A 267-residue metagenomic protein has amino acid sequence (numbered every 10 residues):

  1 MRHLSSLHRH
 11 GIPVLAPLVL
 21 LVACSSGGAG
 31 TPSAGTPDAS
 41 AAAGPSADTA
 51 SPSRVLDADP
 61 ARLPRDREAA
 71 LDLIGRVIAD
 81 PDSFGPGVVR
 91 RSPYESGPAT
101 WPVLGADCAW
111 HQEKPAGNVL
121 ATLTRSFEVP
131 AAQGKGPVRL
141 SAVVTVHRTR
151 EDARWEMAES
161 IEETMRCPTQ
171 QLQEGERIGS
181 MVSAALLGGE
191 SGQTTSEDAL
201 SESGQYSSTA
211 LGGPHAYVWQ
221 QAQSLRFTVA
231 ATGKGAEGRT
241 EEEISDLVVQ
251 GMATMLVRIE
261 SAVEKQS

Functional and structural regions predicted by a protein language model:
M1-V22: Sec-dependent bacterial lipoprotein signal peptides
L18-D72, E260-S267: N-terminal low-complexity, Pro/Thr-rich disordered segments that flank secretion/membrane-targeting signals
P52, L56-P60, V88-Y217, G251 (+2 more regions): A small/polar (G/S/T-enriched), proline-flanked helix-loop surface module common in exported/cell-envelope proteins
L71, G75-P81, R154-I161, V249-M252 (+1 more regions): Extracytoplasmic/secreted envelope proteins and their assembly/folding machinery, especially bacterial periplasmic
L140-V143, R226-G235: Short, well-ordered beta-strand elements
A216-S224: Short, surface-exposed beta-strand/loop micro-motifs that present aromatic residues
G233-Q250: A short acidic/glycine-rich loop-to-helix N-cap element
